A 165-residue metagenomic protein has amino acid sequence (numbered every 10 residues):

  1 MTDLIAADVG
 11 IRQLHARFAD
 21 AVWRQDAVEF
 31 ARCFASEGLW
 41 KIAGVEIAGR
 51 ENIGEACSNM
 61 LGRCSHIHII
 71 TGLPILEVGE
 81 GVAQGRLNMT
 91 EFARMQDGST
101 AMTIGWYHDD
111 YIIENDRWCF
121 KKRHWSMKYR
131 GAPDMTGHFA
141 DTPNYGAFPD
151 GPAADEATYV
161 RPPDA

Functional and structural regions predicted by a protein language model:
M1-R24, V28-S36: Short, low-complexity N-terminal intrinsically disordered segments enriched in polar/charged residues
L4-Q13, V28, E80, N88 (+2 more regions): Binding-site signature for planar aromatic cofactors or substrates
I5-V9, R63, G98: Short helix-capping and inter-helix turn/linker motifs at the boundaries of alpha-helical repeat units
A27-Q96: A solvent-exposed, acidic/Ser-Thr-rich amphipathic alpha-helical stretch
I69-T71, A101-Y107: Short, surface-exposed coil-to-beta transition loops
Q84, W106-G137: Short beta-strand edge/turn micro-motifs at domain boundaries
F92-A101, R130-G131: Short, cysteine-centered beta-strand-loop-beta hairpins and adjacent loop/turn segments enriched in charged/polar
P133-A165: Acidic/histidine-enriched, glycine/proline-rich intrinsically disordered or flexible terminal extensions
